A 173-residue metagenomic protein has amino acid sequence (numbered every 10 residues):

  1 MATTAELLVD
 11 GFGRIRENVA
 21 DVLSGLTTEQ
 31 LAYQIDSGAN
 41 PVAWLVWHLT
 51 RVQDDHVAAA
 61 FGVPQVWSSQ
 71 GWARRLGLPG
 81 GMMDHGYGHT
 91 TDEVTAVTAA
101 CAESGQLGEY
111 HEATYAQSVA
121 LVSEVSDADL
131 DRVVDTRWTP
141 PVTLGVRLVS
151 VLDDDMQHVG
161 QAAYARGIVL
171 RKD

Functional and structural regions predicted by a protein language model:
M1-G11: Extreme N-terminal tail/first-helix region
T3, A102, Q106, T143: Short, conserved clusters of charged catalytic residues that mark active-site and nucleotide-handling motifs
V9-G13, E17-A20, Q30-H89, A116 (+1 more regions): Short, contiguous alpha-helical
L23, T27, S123-S126, R166: A structural signal for long alpha-helical coiled-coils and helix-turn connectors that form the cytosolic signaling
L23, V46, G108-H111: A generic alpha-helix structural signal
G81-D129: Acidic/histidine-rich alpha-helical segments that form the ligand environment of transition-metal centers
